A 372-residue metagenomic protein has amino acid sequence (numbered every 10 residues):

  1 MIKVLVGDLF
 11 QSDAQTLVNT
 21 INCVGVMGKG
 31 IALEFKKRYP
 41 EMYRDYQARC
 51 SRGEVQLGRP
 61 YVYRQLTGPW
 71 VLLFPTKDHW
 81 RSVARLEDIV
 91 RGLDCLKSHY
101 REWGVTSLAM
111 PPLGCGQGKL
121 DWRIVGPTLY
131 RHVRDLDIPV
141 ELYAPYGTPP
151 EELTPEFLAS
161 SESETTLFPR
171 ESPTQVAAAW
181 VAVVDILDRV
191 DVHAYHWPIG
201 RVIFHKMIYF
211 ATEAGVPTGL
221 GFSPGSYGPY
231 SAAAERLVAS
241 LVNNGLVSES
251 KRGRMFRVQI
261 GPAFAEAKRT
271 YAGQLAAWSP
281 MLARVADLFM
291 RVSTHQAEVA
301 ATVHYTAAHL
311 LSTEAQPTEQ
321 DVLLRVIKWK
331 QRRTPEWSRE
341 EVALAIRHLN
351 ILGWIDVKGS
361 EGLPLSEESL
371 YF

Functional and structural regions predicted by a protein language model:
M1-R189, H193-H205, L220, H348-I351: Macrodomain-like recognition of ADP-ribose-binding/processing modules
Y146-G147, E151-F372: Domain-edge interaction signal
